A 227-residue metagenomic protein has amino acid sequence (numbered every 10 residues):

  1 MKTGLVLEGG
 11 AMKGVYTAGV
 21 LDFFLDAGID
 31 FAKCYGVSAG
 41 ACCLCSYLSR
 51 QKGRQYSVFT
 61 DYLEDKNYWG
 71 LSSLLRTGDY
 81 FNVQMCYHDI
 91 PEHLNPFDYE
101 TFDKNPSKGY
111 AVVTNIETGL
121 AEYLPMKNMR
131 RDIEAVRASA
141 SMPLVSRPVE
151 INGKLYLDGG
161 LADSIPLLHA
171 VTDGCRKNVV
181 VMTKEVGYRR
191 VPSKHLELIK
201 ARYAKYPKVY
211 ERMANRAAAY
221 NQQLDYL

Functional and structural regions predicted by a protein language model:
M1-V37, C45-L227: Patatin-like phospholipase
A41: Residues forming the Rossmann-fold NAD(P)(H) cofactor-binding site
